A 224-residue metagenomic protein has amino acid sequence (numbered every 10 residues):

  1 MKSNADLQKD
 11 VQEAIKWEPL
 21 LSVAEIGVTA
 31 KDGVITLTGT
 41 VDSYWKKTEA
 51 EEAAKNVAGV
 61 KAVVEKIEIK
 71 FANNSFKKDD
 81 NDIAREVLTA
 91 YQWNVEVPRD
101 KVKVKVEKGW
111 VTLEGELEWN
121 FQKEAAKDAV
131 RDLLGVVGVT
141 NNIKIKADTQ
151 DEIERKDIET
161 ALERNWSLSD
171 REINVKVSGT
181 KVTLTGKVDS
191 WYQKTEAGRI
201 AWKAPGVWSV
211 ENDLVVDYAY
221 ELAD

Functional and structural regions predicted by a protein language model:
M1-D224: N-terminal targeting leaders
